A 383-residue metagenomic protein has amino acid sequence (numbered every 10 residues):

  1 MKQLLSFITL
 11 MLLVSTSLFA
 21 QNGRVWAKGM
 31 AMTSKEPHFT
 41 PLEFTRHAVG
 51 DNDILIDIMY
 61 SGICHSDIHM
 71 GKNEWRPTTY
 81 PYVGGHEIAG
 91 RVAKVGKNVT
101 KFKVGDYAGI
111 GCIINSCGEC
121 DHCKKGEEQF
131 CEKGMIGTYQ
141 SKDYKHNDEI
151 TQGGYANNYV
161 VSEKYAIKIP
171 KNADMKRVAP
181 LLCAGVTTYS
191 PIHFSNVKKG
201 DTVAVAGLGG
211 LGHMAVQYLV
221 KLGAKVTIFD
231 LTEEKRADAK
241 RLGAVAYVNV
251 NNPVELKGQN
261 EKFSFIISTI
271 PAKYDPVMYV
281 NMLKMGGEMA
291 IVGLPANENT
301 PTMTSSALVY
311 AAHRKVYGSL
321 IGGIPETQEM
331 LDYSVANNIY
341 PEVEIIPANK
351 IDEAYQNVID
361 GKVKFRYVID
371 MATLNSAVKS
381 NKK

Functional and structural regions predicted by a protein language model:
M1-N22: Bacterial Sec-dependent N-terminal signal peptides
Q21-A89, G153, N157-V161, A372-K383: Short N-terminal strand-loop motif that marks the start of NAD(P)H/FAD-dependent oxidoreductase cofactor-binding domains
N22-V25, I324-K383: C-terminal hydrophobic helical "lid"/dimerization subdomain of Rossmann-like NAD(P)H-dependent oxidoreductases
H47-S61, E74-K124, Q129, P170-A173: Glycine-rich beta-strand-centered segment in the early N-terminal region that forms part of a ligand/cofactor-binding
C112-K164: Cysteine-cluster motifs in flexible loop/terminal segments that predominantly coordinate metals
N157, K164-A166, P170-N252: Mid-domain Rossmann-like dinucleotide-binding core that forms the NAD(H)/NADP(H) cofactor-binding site
S195-T202, K225-K315, L374-K383: Glycine-rich cofactor phosphate-binding loops and adjacent beta1-alpha1 units of small-molecule cofactor enzyme domains
